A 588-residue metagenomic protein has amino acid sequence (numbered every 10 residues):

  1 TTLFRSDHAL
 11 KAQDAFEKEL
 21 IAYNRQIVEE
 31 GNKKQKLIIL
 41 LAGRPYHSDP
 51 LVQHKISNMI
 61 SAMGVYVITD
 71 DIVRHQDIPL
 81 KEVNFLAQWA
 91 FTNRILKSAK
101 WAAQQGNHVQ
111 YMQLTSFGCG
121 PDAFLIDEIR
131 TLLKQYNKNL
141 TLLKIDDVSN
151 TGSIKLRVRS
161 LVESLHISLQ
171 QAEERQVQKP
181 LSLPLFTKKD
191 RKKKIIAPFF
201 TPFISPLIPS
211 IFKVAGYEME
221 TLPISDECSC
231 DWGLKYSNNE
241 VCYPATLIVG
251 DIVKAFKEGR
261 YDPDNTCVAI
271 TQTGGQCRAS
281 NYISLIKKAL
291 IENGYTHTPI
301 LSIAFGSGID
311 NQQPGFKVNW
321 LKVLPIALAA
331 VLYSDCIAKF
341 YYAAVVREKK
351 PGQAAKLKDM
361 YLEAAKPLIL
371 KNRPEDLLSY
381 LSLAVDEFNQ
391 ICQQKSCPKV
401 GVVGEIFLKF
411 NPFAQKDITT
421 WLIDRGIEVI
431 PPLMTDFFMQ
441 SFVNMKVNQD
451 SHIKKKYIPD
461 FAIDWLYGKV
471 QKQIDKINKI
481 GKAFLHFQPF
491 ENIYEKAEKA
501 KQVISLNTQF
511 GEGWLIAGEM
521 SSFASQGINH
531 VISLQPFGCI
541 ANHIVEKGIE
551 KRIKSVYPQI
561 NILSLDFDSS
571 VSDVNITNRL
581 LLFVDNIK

Functional and structural regions predicted by a protein language model:
T1-K588: An N-terminal assembly and electron-transfer interface module characteristic of large anaerobic redox and radical
